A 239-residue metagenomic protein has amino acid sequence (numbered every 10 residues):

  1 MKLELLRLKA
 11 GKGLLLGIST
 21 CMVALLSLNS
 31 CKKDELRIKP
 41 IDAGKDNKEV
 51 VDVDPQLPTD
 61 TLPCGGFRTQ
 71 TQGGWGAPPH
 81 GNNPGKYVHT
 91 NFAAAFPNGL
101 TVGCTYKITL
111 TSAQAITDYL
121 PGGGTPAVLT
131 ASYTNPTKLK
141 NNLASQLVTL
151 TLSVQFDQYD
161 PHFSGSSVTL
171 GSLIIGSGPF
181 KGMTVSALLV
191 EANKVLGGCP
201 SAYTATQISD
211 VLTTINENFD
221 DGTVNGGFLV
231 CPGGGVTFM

Functional and structural regions predicted by a protein language model:
M1-G11: N-terminal secretory signal peptides that target proteins for export/translocation
L14-T20: Sec-dependent signal peptide hydrophobic core
S27-S30: C-terminal motif of bacterial Sec signal peptides marking the signal peptidase cleavage site
K32-D34: Bacterial signal peptide processing site
R37-M239: Soluble extracellular-acting proteins and domains
